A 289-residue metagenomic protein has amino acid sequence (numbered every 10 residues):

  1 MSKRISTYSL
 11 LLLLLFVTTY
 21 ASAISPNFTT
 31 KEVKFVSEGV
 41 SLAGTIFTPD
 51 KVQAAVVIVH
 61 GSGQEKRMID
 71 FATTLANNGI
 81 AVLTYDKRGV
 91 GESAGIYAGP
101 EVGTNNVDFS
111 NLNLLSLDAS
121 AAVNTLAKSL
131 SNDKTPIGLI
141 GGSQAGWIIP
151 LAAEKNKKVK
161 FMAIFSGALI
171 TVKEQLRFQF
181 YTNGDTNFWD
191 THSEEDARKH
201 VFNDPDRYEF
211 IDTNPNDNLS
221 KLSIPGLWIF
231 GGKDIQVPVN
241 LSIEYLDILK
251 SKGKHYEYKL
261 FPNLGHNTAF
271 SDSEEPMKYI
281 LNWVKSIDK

Functional and structural regions predicted by a protein language model:
I24-D50: N-terminal cap/lid segment of alpha/beta-hydrolase-fold proteins
Q53-G61: Short beta-strand element of the alpha/beta-hydrolase
F71, I224, P238-I248: Short alpha-helix in the alpha/beta-hydrolase fold that links the catalytic acid
L75-P100: Conserved alpha/beta-hydrolase
N105-S129: Alpha/beta-hydrolase active-site loop
K155-K199: Hydrolase active-site cap/lid region
L222, W228-F230, D234: Short beta-strand/loop motif that positions the catalytic acidic residue of the alpha/beta-hydrolase fold
L264-K289: Catalytic active-site module of serine/aspartate enzymes centered on a nucleophile-bearing elbow/loop
